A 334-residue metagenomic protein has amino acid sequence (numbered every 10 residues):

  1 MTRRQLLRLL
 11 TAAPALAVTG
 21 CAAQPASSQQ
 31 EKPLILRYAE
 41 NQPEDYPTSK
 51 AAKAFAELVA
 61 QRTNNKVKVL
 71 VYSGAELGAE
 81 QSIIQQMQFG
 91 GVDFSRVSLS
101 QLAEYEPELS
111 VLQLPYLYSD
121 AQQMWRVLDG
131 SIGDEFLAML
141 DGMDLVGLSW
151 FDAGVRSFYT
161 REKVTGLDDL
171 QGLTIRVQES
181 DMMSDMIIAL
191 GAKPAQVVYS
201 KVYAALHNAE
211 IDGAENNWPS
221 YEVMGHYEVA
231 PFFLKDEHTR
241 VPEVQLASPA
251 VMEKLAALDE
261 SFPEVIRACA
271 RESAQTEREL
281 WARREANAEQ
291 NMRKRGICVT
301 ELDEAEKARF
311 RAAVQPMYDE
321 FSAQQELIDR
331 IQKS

Functional and structural regions predicted by a protein language model:
T2-Q122, I132, D141-S334: N-terminal secretory/targeting leader peptides
M124-L128: A gly/proline- and charged-residue-enriched helix-loop-helix capping module
